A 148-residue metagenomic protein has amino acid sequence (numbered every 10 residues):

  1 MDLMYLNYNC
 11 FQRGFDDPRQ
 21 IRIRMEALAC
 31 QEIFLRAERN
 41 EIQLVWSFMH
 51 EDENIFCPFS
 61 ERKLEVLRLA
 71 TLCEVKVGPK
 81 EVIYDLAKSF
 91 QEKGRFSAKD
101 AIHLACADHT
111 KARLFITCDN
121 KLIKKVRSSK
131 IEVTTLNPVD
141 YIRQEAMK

Functional and structural regions predicted by a protein language model:
M1-L3: Non-catalytic pre-domain segments flanking phosphatase-related domains
Y5-P58, V139-R143: PIN/NYN-family metal-dependent endoribonuclease catalytic core
F11-Q12, D17-A27, K93, L104 (+1 more regions): Acidic, PIN/NYN-like endoribonuclease modules and their adjacent C-terminal/linker elements
C30-L35, K63-L67, L104: Short amphipathic alpha-helical segments and helix-helix/interface helices
N40-Q43, C73-V75, K111-L114: Short active-site oxyanion
M49-D52, T71-G94: Acidic catalytic patch
F56-T71: Short, electropositive alpha-helical surface patch
